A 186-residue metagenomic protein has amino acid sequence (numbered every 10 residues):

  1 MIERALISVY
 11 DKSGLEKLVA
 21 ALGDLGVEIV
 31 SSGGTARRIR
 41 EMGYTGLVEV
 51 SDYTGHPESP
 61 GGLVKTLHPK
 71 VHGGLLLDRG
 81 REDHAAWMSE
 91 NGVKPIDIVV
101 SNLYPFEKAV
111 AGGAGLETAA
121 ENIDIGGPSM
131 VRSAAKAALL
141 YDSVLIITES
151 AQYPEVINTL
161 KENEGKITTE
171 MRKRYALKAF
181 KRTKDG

Functional and structural regions predicted by a protein language model:
M1-V50: N-terminal glycine-/serine-/threonine-rich phosphate-binding loop
E3, E16, D24, V93-G186: Internal alpha/beta core interface subdomains
L6-S8, L76-L77, A120-N122: Short, flexible loop segments at the rims of nucleotide/cofactor-binding pockets, characterized by
G14, G33-G34, G73-G74, G126-G127: Glycine-centered flexibility sites
E16-L18, G61-L67, S133-A135: Short, flexible, solvent-exposed loop/turn segments with mixed acidic/basic and small polar residues
E28-I29, H56, E121-N122: Short, flexible coil/turn micro-motifs enriched in small/turn-prone residues
G34-F106: Glycine-rich nucleotide/cofactor/substrate-binding loop typically near the N-terminus or early in the first domain
